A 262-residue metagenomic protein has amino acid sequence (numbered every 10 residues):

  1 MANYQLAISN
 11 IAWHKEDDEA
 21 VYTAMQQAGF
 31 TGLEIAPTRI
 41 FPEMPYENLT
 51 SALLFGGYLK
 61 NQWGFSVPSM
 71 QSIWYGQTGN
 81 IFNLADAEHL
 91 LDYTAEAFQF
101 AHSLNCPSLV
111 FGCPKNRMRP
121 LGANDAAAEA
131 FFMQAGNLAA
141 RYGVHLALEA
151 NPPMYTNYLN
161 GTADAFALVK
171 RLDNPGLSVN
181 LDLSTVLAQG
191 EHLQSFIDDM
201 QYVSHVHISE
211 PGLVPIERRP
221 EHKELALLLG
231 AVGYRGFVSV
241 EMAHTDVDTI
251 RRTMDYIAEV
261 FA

Functional and structural regions predicted by a protein language model:
M1-A7, K15-T31, L90-L91, N105 (+3 more regions): Histidine-acidic metal/acid-base catalytic patches
M1-A7, P68-N80, P114-N116: N-terminal small/glycine-rich loop or linker at the start of catalytic domains across soluble metabolic enzymes
A12-H14, P37-R39, I73-G76, K115-R117 (+4 more regions): Active-site-proximal loop/turn and secondary-structure-junction residues that shape catalytic pockets, frequently
E19-A20, N61, G79-S178: Active-site acidic/histidine proton-transfer and metal-coordination neighborhood in alpha/beta enzyme cores
A36-G57, K115-R119: Glycine-rich, proline-tolerant flexible connector loops at the mouths of alpha/beta enzymes
L49-Q62, A130-A139, S195-D198, E224-L228: Catalytic-core regions built around general acid/base machinery
A52-F82: Short hydrophobic interaction/assembly module
